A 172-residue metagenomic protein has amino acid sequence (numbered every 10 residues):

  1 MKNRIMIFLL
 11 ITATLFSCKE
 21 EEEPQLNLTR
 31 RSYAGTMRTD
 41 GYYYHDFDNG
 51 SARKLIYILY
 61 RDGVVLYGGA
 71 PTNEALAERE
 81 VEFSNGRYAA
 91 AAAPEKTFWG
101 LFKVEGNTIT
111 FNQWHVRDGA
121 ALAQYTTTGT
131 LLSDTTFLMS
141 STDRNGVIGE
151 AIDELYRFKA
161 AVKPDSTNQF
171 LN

Functional and structural regions predicted by a protein language model:
M1-T29: Bacterial Sec-dependent N-terminal signal peptides
C18-W99, E105, T110-N172: Lipid interaction determinants
